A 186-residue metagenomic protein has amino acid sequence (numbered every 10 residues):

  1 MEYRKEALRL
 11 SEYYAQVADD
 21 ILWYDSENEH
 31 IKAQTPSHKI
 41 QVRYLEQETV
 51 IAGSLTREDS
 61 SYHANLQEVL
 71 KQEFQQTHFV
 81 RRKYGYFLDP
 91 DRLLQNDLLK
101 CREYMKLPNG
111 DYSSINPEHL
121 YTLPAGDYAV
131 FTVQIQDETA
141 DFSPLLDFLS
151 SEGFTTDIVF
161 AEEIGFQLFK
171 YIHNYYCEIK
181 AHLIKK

Functional and structural regions predicted by a protein language model:
E2-K186: A solvent-exposed interaction/effector surface
